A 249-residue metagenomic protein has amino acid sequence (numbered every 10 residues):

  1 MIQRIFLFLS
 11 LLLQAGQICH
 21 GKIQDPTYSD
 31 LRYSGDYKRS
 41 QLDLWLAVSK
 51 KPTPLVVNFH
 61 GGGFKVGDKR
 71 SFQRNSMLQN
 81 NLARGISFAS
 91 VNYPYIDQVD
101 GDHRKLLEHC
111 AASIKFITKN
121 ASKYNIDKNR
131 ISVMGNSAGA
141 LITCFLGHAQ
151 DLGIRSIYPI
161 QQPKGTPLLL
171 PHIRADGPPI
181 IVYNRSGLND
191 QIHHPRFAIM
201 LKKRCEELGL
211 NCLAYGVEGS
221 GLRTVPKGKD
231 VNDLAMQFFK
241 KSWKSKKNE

Functional and structural regions predicted by a protein language model:
H20-K50: N-terminal cap/lid segment of alpha/beta-hydrolase-fold proteins
D43, Y183-G187, P195-K202, E206-E249: C-terminal catalytic histidine-bearing segment of alpha/beta-hydrolase fold enzymes
T53-G62: Short beta-strand element of the alpha/beta-hydrolase
G63-V66, F88, F116: Serine-hydrolase catalytic-loop signature spanning alpha/beta hydrolases and amidase-signature enzymes
R70-A89: Short amphipathic alpha-helix adjacent to the substrate-entry channel of hydrolases
D102-A121: Alpha/beta-hydrolase active-site loop
K115-L169: Primarily recognizes the serine-hydrolase "nucleophile elbow" in alpha/beta-hydrolase and SGNH/GDSL folds
S156, Q161-E207: The feature captures the conserved acid-bearing segment of alpha/beta-hydrolase catalytic domains
